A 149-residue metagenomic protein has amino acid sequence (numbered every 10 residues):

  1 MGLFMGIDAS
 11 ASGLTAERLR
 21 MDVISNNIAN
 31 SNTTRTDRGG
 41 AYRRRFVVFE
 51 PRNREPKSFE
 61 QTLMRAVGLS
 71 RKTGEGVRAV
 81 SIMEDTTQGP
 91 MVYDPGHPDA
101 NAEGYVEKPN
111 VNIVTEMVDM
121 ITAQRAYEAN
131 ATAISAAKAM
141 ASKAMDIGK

Functional and structural regions predicted by a protein language model:
M1-K149: Amphipathic alpha-helical polymerization modules
